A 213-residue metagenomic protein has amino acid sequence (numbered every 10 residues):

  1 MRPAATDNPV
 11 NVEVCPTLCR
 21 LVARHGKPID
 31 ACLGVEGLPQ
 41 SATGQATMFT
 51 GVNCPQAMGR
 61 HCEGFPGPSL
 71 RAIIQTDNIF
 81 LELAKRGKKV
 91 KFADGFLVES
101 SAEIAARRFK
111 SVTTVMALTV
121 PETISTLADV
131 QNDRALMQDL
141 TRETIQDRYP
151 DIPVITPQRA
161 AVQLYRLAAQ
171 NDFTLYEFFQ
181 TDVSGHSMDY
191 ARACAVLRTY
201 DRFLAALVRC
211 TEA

Functional and structural regions predicted by a protein language model:
A4-P9, F65, D189-A195: Short glycine-enriched, charge-decorated loop/helix-capping segments at active-site entrances that position
A4-Q40, K91: Short, structured active-site-proximal loop/turn typified by the sulfatase FGly-forming signature C/S-X-P-X-R
T17-L21, I79-L83, T199-C210: Catalytic-core regions built around general acid/base machinery
A23, N53, A169, R209-E212: Generic secondary-structure signature for well-ordered alpha-helical cores
G44-H186: His/Asp/Glu-rich, glycine-adjacent segments that coordinate divalent cations and/or stabilize oxyanion chemistry on
D182-A213: A long, amphipathic alpha-helix that forms part of the scaffold/cap immediately adjacent to metal-dependent active
